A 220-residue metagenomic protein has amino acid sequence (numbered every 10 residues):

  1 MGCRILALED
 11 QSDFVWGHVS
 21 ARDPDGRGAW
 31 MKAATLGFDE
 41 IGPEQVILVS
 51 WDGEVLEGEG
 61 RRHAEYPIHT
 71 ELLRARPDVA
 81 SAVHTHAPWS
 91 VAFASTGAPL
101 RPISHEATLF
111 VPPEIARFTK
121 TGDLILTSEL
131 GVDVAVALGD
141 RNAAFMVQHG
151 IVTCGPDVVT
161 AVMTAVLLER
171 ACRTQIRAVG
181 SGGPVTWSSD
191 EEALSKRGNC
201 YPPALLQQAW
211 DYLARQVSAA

Functional and structural regions predicted by a protein language model:
M1-A220: Glycine-rich flexible loops
